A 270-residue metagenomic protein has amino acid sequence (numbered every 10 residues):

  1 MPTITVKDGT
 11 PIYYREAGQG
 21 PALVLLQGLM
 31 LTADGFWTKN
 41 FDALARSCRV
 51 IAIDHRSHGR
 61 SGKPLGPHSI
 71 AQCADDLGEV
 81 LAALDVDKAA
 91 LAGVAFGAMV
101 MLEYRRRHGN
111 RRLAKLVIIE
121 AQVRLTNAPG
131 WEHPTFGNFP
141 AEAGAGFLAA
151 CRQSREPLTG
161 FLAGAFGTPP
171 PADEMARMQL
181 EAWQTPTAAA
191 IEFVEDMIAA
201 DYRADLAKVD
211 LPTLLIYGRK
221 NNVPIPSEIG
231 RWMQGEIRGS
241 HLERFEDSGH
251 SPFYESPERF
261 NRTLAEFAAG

Functional and structural regions predicted by a protein language model:
V6-K63: Conserved HGGG/HGGXW glycine-rich cap/lid loop of the alpha/beta-hydrolase fold
M30, H55-G59, A98, V123 (+1 more regions): Alpha/beta-hydrolase active-site loop signature
G35-W37, S61-G66, A128-G130, P226-S227: Conserved catalytic-core motifs of eukaryotic protein kinase domains, centered on the activation segment
T38-A45, I51-F96, R107-G109, N261-R262: Active-site loop/oxyanion-hole signature of alpha/beta-hydrolase fold enzymes
L102, R106, R111-A150: Flexible "cap/lid" loop of the alpha/beta hydrolase fold
N127-F136, L148-A207: Conserved alpha/beta-hydrolase catalytic His-Asp/Glu region
K208-S248: Conserved loop-alpha-helix segment in the C-terminal half of the alpha/beta-hydrolase fold that carries the catalytic
S240-G270: Catalytic active-site module of serine/aspartate enzymes centered on a nucleophile-bearing elbow/loop
